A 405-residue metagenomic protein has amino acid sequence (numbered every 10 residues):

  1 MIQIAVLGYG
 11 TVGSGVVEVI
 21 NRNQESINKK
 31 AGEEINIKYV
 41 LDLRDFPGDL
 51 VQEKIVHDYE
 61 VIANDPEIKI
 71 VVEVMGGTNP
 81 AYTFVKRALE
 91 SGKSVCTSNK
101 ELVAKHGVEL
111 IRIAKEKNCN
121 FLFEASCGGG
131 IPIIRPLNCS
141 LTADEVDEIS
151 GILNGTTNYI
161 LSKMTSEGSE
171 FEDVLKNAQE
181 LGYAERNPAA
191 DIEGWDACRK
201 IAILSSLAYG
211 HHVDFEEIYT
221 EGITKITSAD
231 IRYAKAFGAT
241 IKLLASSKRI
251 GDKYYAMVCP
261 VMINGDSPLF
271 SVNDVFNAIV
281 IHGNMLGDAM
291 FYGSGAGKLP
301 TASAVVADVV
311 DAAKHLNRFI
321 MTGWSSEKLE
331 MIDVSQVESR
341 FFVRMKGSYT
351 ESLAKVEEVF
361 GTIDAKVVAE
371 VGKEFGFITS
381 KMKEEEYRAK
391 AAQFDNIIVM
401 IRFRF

Functional and structural regions predicted by a protein language model:
M1-S91: N-terminal glycine-/serine-/threonine-rich beta1-alpha1-beta2 phosphate-ribose binding loop of Rossmann-like
I55-V56, E73, C96-S98, F121-A125 (+2 more regions): General beta-strand structural signal in soluble alpha/beta enzymes
I68, K115-D196, I203: Rossmann-like NAD(P)H-binding beta-loop-alpha module
A81-R87, S91, S98-N138: Rossmann-fold NAD(P)-binding glycine/threonine-rich loop
L175-S271, F276-A278: Substrate-binding/catalytic subdomain of NAD(P)-dependent oxidoreductase enzymes
P260-N284, K298, V359-V371, K381: Low-complexity, glycine/alanine/valine/leucine- and proline-rich hydrophobic stretches
P268-G323, L329-E338: ATP-dependent carboxylate/acyl-activation modules
V309-F405: A conserved regulatory-domain signal marking ACT and ACT-like small-molecule sensing domains and adjacent regulatory
